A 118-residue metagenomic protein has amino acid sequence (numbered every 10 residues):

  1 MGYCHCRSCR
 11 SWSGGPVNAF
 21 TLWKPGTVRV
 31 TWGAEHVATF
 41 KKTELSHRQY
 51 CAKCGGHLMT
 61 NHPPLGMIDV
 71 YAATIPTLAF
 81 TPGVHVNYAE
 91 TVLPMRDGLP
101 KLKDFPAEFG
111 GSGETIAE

Functional and structural regions predicted by a protein language model:
M1-E118: A short Gly-Trp-Pro
